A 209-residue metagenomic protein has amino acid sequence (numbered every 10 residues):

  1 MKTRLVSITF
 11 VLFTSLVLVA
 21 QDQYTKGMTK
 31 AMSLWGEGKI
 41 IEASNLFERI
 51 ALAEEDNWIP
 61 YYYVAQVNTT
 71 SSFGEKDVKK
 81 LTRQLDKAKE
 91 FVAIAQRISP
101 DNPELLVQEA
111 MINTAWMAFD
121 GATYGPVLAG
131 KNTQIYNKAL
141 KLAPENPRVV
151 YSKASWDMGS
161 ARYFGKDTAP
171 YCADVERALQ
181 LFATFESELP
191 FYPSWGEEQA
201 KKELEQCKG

Functional and structural regions predicted by a protein language model:
M1-G27: Bacterial Sec-dependent N-terminal signal peptides
Q21-T69, K76: Start-of-domain marker
K30, V64, S71, E109 (+5 more regions): Structural register within alpha-helical repeat arrays
T70-K79, A110, A115-Y124, G159-G165 (+1 more regions): Short coil/turn linking the two alpha-helices of tandem helical-hairpin repeats
R83-E90, P126-N137, P147, G165-E186: TPR/TPR-like (Sel1-like) alpha-helical repeat modules
A169-G209: Terminal, low-structured helical/coil segments at or just beyond the last alpha-helical repeat
